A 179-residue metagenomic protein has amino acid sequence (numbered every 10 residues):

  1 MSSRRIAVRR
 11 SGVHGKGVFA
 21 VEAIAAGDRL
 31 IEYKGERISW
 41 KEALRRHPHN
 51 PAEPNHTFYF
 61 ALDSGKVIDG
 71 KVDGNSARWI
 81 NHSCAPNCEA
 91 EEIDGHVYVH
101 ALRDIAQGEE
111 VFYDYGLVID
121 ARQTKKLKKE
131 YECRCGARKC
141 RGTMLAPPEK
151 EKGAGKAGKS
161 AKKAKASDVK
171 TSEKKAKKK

Functional and structural regions predicted by a protein language model:
M1-E91: Catalytic cores of histone-lysine modification enzymes
S83-K179: C-terminal SET catalytic tail plus cysteine-rich post-SET Zn-binding segment of SAM-dependent SET-domain
